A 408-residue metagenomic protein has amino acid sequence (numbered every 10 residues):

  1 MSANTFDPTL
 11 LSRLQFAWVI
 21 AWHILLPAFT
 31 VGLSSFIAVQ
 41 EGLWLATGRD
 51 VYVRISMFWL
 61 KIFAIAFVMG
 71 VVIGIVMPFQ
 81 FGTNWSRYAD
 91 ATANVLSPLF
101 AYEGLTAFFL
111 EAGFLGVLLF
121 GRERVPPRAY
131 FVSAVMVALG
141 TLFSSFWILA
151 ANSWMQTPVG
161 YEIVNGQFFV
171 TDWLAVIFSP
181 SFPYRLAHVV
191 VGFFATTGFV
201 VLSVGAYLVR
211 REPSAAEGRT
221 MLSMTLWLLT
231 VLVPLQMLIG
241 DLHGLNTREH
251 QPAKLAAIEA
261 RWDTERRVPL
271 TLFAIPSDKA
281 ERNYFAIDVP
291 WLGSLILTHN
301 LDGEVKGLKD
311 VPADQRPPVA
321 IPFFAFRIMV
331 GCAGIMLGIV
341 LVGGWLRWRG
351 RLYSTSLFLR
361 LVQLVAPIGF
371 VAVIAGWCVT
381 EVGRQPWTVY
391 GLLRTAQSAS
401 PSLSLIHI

Functional and structural regions predicted by a protein language model:
S2-T47, R54-F58, F63-G70: N-terminal signal-anchor module of multipass membrane proteins
P8-T9, R13, T171-I177, R316 (+1 more regions): Short, membrane-exposed interhelical loops at transmembrane-helix boundaries
A17, N94-V95, P180-F193, A280-G334: Individual transmembrane alpha-helix segments
A64-I73, V135-M155, L229-M237, D278-I287 (+1 more regions): Hydrophobic alpha-helical membrane-insertion segments
A66-M136, S153, V382-P386: Membrane-interface helix-loop-helix modules in multi-pass inner-membrane proteins
G113-V125, A129-V135, F146-W154, I177 (+1 more regions): Internal alpha-helical transmembrane segments
A151, L228-L297: Aromatic-rich transmembrane-lumenal/periplasmic boundary elements in polytopic membrane proteins
I406-I408: Conserved small/polar residues in nucleotide/adenosyl-binding loops
